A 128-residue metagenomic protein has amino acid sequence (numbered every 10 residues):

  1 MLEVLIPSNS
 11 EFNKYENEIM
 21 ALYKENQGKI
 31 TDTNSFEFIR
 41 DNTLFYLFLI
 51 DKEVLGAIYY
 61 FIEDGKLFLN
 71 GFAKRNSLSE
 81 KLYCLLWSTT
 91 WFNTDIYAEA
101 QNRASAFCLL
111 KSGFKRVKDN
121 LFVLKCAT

Functional and structural regions predicted by a protein language model:
M1-T31: Short amphipathic alpha-helix that is part of the acyltransferase structural core
N26-F45: Active-site rim helix/loop that mediates acceptor-substrate recognition in acyltransferases
I39, W91-F92: Acidic, low-complexity, intrinsically disordered interaction modules
N42-G56: Conserved beta-hairpin
F61-N76: Conserved acetyl-CoA binding element of GNAT-fold acetyltransferases
K74-W91, F107: Conserved acetyl-CoA-binding loop-helix of GNAT-fold acetyltransferases
I96-L110: Conserved beta-strand-loop-alpha-helix junction that forms the acyl-donor binding cleft
K115-T128: Conserved catalytic-core motifs of GNAT/GCN5-like acyltransferases
